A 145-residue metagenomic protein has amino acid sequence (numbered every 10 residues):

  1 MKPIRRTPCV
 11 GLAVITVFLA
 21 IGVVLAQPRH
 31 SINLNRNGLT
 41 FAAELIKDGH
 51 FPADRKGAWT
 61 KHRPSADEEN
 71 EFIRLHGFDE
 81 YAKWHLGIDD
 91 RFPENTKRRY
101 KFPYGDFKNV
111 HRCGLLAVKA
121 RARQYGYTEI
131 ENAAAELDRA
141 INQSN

Functional and structural regions predicted by a protein language model:
K2-A13: Bacterial N-terminal signal peptides that target proteins for export
K2-P3, F18, A26-P28: A contiguous, well-structured "functional interface" segment within a domain
G11-G22: Bacterial N-terminal signal peptides
V24-N145: Extended terminal accessory/targeting regions
